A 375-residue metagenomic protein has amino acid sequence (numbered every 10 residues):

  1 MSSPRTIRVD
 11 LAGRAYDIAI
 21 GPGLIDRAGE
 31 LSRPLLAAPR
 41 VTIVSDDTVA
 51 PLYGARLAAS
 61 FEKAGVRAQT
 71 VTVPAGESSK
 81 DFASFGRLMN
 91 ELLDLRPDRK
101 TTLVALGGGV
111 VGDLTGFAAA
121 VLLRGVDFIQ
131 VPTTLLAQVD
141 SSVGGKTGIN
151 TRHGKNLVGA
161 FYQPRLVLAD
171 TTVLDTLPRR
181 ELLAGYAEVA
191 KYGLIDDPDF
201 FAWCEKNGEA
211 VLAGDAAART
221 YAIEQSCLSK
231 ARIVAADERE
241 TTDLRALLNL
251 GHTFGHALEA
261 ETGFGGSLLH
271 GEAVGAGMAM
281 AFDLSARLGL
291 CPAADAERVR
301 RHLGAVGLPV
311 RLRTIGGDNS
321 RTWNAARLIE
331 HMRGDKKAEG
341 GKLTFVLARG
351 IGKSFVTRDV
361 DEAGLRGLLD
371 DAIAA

Functional and structural regions predicted by a protein language model:
M1-T102: ATP/NTP phosphate-donor binding region
S2-R5, A187-V189, L290-A375: C-terminal charged capping/lid subdomain of soluble metabolic enzymes
D10, L35-L36, R96-D98, V121-L123 (+5 more regions): Solvent-exposed alpha-helices and their adjacent loops that cap or buttress functional pockets in soluble metabolic
A19, F117-A210: A glycine/threonine-rich phosphate-anchoring loop and its flanking beta-alpha core in nucleotide/phosphate-binding
E62, D94-P97, Q163-V167, T172-R179 (+10 more regions): Generic secondary-structure signature for well-ordered alpha-helical cores
V110-F117, Q138-V139, H256-A257: Short glycine/serine/threonine-rich phosphate/pyrophosphate-binding segments that cradle anionic phosphate groups
K206-A326: Active-site segments that bind and position negatively charged phosphate/pyrophosphate groups
